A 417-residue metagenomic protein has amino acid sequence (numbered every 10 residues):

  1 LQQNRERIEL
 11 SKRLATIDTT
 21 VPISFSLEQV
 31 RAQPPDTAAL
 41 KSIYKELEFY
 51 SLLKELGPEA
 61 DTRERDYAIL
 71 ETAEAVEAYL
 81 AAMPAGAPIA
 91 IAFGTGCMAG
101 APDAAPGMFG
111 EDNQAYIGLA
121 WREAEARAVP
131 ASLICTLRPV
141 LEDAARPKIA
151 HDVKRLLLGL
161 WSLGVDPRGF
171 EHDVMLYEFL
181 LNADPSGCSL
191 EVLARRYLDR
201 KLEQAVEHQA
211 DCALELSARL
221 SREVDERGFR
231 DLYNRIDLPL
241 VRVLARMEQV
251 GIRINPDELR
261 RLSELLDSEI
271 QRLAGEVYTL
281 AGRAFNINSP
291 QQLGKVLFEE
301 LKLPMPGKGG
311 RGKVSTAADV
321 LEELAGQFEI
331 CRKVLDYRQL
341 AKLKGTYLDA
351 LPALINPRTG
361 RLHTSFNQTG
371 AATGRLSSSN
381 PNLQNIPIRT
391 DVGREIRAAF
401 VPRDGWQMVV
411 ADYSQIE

Functional and structural regions predicted by a protein language model:
Q2-S132, K148, P185, Q209-D391 (+3 more regions): Conserved "right-hand" nucleotidyltransferase catalytic core of DNA-directed polymerases
L40, T136-L137, L156, L190 (+1 more regions): Residues within well-ordered alpha-helices
A128, L137-R138, E171-D211: Short alpha-helix plus adjacent loop in nuclease-associated cores
I134-A145: Catalytic-core regions built around general acid/base machinery
K154-G164, M175-D184, K295-L301, Q415-E417: Short active-site loop/helix that positions an aromatic residue
P167: Long, positively charged binding patches that form subdomain-scale interaction surfaces for polyanionic ligands
